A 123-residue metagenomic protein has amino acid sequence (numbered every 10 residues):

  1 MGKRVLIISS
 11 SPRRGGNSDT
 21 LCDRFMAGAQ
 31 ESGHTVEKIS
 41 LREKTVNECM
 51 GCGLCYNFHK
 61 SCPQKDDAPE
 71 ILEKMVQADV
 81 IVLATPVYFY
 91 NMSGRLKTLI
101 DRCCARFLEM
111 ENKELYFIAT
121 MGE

Functional and structural regions predicted by a protein language model:
M1-R106: N-terminal beta1-alpha1-beta2 submodule of the flavodoxin-like/Rossmannoid cofactor-binding fold
E109-E123: Short, glycine-/small-residue-rich phosphate/pyrophosphate-handling segment
